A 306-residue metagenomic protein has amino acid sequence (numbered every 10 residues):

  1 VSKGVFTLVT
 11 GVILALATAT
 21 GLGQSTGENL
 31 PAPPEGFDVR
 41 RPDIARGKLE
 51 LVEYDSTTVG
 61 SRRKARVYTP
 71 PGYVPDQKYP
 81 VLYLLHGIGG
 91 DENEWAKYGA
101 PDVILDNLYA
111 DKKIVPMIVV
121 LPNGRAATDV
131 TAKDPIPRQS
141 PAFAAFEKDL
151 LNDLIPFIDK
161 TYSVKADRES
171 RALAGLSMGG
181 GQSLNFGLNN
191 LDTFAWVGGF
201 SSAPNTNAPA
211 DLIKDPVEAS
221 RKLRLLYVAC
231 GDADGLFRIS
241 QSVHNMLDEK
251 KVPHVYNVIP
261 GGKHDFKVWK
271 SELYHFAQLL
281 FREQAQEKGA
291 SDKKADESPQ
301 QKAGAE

Functional and structural regions predicted by a protein language model:
V1-K3: N-terminal secretory signal peptides that target proteins for export/translocation
T7-G21: Bacterial N-terminal signal peptides
G21-E306: Non-catalytic cap/lid and distal C-terminal segments of serine-dependent acyl enzymes
